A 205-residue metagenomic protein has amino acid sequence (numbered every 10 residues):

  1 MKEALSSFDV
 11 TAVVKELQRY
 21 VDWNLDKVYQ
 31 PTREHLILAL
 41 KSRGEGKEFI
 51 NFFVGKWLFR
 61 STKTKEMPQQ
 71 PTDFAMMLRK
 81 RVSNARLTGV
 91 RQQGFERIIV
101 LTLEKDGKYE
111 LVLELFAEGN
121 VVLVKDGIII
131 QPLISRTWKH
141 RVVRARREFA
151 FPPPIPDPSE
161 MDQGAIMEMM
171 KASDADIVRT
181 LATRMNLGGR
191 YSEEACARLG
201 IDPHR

Functional and structural regions predicted by a protein language model:
K2-E3, S7, Y20, R43-R205: Phosphate/anion-contacting hairpin/loop surfaces
L5-K41, E45: N-terminal-proximal low-complexity accessory segments that begin disordered and transition into the first
